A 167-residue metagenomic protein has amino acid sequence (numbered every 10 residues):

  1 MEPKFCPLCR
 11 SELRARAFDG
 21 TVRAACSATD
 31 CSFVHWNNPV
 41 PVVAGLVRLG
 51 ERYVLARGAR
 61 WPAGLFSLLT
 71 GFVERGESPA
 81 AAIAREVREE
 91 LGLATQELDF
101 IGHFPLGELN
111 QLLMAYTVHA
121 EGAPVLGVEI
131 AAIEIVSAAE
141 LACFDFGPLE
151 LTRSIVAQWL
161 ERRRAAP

Functional and structural regions predicted by a protein language model:
M1-A44: Acidic, metal-coordinating catalytic segment for phosphate/diphosphate chemistry, firing primarily on the Nudix
R16-A17, A94-G102: A short coil-to-beta-strand element that immediately follows conserved catalytic motifs
G20, P62, G107-Q111: Short acidic/glycine-enriched loop/turn segments that link adjacent beta-strands
A25, L46, L55, A115-T117 (+1 more regions): Conserved hydrophobic/aromatic beta-strand scaffold that supports enzyme active sites
P41-V43, E51, M114, A131: Change "...and in nucleic-acid phosphodiester-cleaving endonucleases..." to "...and in nucleic-acid processing enzymes
V43, R48-E89: Conserved Nudix-box catalytic region and its N-terminal flanking loop in Nudix hydrolases and closely related
F104-E129, E134-A138, I155: Active-site-adjacent beta-strand/loop module that shapes the phosphate/pyrophosphate-binding cleft
A139-P167: Long C-terminal interaction/binding lobes of large macromolecular proteins
